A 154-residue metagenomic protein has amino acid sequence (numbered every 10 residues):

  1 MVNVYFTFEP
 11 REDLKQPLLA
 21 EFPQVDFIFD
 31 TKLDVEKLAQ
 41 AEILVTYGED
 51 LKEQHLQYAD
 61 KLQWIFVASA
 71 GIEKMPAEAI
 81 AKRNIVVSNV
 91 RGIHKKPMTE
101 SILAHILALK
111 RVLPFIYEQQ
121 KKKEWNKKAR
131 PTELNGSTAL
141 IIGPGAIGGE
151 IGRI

Functional and structural regions predicted by a protein language model:
M1-V87: An N-terminal-biased, well-structured beta-alpha scaffold segment characteristic of Rossmann-like dinucleotide-binding
E12-D13, D50-L51, I93-K96, A146: Short alpha-helical
Y58, K74-A77, K95, K127 (+2 more regions): Generic structural "secondary-structure junction" signal
I85, V90-T138: Phosphate-binding beta-alpha-beta segment of Rossmann-like dinucleotide-binding domains, i.e., the NAD(P)
R130-I154: Rossmann-like dinucleotide/phosphate-binding beta-alpha-beta segment
